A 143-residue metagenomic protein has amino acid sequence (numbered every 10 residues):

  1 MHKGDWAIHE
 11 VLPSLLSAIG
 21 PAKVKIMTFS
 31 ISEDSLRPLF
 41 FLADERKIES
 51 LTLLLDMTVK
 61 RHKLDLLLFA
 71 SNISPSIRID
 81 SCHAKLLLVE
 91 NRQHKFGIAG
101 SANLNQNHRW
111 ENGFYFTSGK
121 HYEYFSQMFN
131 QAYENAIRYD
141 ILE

Functional and structural regions predicted by a protein language model:
M1-E143: PLD/PLD-like phosphodiesterase catalytic module centered on the HKD motif
